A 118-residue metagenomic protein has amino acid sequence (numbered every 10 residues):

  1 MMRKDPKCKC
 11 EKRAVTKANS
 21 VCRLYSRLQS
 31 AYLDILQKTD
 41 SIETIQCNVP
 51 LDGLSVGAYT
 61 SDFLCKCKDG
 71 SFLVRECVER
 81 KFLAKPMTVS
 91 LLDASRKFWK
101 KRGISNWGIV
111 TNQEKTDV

Functional and structural regions predicted by a protein language model:
M1-V118: Electrostatic, structured charged patches in enzyme active sites and in nucleic-acid/phosphate-binding
